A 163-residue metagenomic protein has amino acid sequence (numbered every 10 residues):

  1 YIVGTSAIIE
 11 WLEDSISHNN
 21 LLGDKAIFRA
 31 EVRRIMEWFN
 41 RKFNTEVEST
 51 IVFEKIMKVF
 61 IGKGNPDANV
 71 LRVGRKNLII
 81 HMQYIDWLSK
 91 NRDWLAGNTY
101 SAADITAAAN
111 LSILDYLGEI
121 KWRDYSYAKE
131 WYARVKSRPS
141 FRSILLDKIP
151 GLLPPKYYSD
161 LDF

Functional and structural regions predicted by a protein language model:
Y1-R72, D162: GST-like domain detector, emphasizing the conserved glutathione-binding G-site in the N-terminal thioredoxin-like
I9, E13, R33-M36, M82 (+2 more regions): Non-transmembrane alpha-helical segments in soluble domains of secreted/periplasmic/extracellular proteins
H18, W87-N98, P139-I144: Surface-exposed helix-capping loop/turn segments at secondary-structure junctions
L21, A68-R75, W94, L117-K121: Active-site rim elements
V47, L95-I120, R134-V135: GST superfamily/GST-like fold recognition
V70-L88: Amphipathic alpha-helical packing segments from all-alpha helical-bundle domains
R123-E130, R134: Domain-level recognition of soluble alpha/beta enzyme cores, biased toward histidine phosphatases/phosphomutases
K148-F163: Acidic/histidine-enriched, glycine/proline-rich intrinsically disordered or flexible terminal extensions
